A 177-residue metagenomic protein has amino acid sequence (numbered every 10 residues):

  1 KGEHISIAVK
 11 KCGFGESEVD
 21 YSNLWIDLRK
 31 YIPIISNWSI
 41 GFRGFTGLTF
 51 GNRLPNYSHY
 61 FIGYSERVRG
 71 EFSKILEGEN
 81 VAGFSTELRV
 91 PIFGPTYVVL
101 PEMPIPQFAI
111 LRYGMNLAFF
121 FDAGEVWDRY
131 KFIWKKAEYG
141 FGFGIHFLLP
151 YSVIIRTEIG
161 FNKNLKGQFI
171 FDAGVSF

Functional and structural regions predicted by a protein language model:
K1, N80, G94, V126-K131 (+2 more regions): Outer-membrane beta-barrel initiation region
K1-L111: C-terminal outer-membrane beta-barrel translocator/porin domains of Gram-negative envelope proteins and their
G2, E79-S85, R112-A118, E138-G142 (+1 more regions): Active-site lining segments that contact anionic ligands and/or coordinate catalytic metals
E3-G13, R69-K74, L117-E125, V153-K163: Transmembrane beta-strand segments that form the barrel wall of outer-membrane beta-barrel proteins
C12-Y21, G51-N52, L76-N80, K131-E138 (+1 more regions): Solvent-exposed loop/turn segments connecting transmembrane beta-strands in outer-membrane beta-barrel proteins
N56-V68, E125-G140: Solvent-exposed, glycine/polar-rich loop segments of beta-barrel outer-membrane systems
F84, L88, F147, K166-F177: Outer-membrane beta-barrel "beta-signal"
P101, F108-E138: C-terminal hydrophobic structural anchor segments that stabilize assembly/packing rather than catalytic chemistry
